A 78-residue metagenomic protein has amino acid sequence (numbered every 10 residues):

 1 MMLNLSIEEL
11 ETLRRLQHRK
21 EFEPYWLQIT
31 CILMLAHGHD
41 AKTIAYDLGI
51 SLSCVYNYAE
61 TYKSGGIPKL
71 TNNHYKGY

Functional and structural regions predicted by a protein language model:
M1-L27, I32-Y78: Short, basic alpha-helical/linker "hinge" immediately adjacent to a nucleic-acid-recognition surface
